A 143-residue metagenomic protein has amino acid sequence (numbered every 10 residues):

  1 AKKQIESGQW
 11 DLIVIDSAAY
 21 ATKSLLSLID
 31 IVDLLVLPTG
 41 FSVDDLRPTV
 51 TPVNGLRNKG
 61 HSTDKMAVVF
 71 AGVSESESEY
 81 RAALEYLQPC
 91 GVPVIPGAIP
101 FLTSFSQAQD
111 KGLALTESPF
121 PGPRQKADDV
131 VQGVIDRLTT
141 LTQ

Functional and structural regions predicted by a protein language model:
I5-L25: Switch II (G3) loop of P-loop NTPases
I15, L37, V68-F70: Structural beta-sheet core signal
T22-S42: Inter-motif core of Ras-like GTPase G domains
F41-V43, A71-S76, P121: Short histidine/acidic/glycine/proline-rich micro-motifs that form metal- and phosphate-coordinating active-site loops
R47-D64: Conserved C-terminal guanine-recognition region of P-loop GTPase G domains, centered on the G4
S74-S76, L84-T116: Beta-strand-loop-alpha "switch" segments that mediate conformational coupling across diverse proteins
L115-Q143: NTP-binding/hydrolysis catalytic cores, primarily Walker-type P-loop NTPases
